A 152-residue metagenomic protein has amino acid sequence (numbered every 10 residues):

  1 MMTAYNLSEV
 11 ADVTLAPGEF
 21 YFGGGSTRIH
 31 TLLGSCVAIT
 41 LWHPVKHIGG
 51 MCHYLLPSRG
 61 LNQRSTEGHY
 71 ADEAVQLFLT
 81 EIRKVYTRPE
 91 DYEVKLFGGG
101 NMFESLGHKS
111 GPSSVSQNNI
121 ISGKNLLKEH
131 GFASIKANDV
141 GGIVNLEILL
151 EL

Functional and structural regions predicted by a protein language model:
M1-G25, L33: Basic, amphipathic N-terminal segments that precede the first structured/catalytic domain
G24-T27, S35, H43, Q117 (+2 more regions): N-terminal intrinsically disordered, cationic/polar leader segments that include organellar targeting peptides
I29-V85: Conserved mixed alpha/beta catalytic, RNA-binding, or beta-rich assembly cores of soluble enzyme, regulatory
T66-E67, K109-S113: Short glycine-enriched, charge-decorated loop/helix-capping segments at active-site entrances that position
V85-E93, S134-G141: Flexible, glycine/charged-enriched surface loops at secondary-structure junctions
L96-G100: Glycine-rich beta-strand-to-loop/alpha-helix junction loops that act as flexible
F103-L106: Short, solvent-exposed loop/turn segments at secondary-structure junctions
P112-L152: Divalent-metal-activated hydrolytic enzyme cores
